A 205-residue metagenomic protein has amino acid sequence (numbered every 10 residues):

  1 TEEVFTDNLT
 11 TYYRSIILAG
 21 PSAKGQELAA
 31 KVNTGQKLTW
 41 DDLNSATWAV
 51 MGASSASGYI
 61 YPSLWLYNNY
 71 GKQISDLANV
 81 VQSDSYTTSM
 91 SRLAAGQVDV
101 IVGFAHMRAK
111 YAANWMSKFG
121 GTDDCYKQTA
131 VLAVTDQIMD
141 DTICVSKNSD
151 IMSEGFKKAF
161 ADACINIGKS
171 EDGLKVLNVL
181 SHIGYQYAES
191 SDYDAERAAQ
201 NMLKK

Functional and structural regions predicted by a protein language model:
T1-I16, K118-A161, L180-G184: Periplasmic-binding protein-like
E2-A56, L64: A conserved helix-loop-strand patch within extracytoplasmic ligand-binding domains of the periplasmic binding
F5-T6, A23-G25, A53-S57, T87 (+3 more regions): Solvent-exposed loop/turn segments at secondary-structure junctions within structured extracellular/periplasmic domains
T47-A56, N79, K147-D150, H182-Y187: Second-shell loop/turn segments in exported
Y61, W65, T88, R92 (+7 more regions): Extracytoplasmic/secreted proteins, especially bacterial periplasmic and envelope-associated proteins
Y67-N68, R92-A95, D99-Y126: A ligand-binding cleft/hinge motif common to bilobed small-molecule-binding domains
Q73-S91, Q137: Short helix-initiation/N-cap motifs at beta->coil->alpha
I151-K205: An extracytoplasmic/periplasmic, membrane-proximal ligand-sensing/linker region
